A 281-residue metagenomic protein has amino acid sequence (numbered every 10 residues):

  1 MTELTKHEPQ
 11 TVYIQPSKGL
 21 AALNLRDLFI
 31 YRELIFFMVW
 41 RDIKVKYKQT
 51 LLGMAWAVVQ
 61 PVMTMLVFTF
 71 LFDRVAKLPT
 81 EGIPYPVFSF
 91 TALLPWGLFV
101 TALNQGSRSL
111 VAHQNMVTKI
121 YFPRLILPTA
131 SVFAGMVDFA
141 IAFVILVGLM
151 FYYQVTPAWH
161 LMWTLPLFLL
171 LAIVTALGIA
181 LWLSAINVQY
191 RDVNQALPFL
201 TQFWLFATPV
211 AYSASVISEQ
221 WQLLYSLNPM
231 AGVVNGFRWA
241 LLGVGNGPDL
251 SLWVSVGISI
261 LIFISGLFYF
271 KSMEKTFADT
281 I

Functional and structural regions predicted by a protein language model:
M1-I281: Hydrophobic transmembrane alpha-helices and immediately adjacent juxtamembrane helices of multi-pass inner-membrane
